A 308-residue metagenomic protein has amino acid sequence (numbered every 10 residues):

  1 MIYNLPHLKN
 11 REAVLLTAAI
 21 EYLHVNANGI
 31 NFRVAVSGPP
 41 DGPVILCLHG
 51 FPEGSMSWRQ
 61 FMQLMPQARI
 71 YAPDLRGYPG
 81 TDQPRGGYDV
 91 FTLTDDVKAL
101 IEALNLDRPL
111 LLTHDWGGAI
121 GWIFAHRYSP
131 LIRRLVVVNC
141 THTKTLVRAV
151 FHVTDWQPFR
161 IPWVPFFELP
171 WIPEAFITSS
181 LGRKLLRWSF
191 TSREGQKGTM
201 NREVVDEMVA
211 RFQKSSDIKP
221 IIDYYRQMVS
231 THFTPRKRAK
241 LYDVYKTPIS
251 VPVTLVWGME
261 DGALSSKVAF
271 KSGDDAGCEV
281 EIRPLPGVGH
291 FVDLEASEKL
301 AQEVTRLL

Functional and structural regions predicted by a protein language model:
I2-A19, I30-F32, Y71, Y78-L112 (+2 more regions): Flexible "cap/lid" subdomain of the alpha/beta-hydrolase fold that forms the substrate-access gate
E21-A27: Short acidic-hydrophobic surface loop/beta-edge motif
V34, A301-L308: C-terminal alpha-helical cap of glycosyltransferases
V36-D82: Conserved HGGG/HGGXW glycine-rich cap/lid loop of the alpha/beta-hydrolase fold
G50, D115, L294-E295: Conserved acidic functional residues
F51, T141, F291: Active-site pre-Tyr helix/loop in NAD(P)-dependent dehydrogenases
G54-S55, A119, V288: A short, glycine- and basic residue-enriched loop/turn that sits immediately adjacent to a domain's principal
V288-S297: Catalytic histidine-centered segment of alpha/beta-hydrolase-like enzymes
